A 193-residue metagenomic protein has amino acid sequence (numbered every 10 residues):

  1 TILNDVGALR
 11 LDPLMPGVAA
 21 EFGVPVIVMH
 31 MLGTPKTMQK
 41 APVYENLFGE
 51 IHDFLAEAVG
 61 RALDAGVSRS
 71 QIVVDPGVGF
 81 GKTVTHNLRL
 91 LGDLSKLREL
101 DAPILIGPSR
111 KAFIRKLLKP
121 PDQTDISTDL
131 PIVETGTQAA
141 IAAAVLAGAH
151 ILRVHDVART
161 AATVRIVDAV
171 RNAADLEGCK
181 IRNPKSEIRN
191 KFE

Functional and structural regions predicted by a protein language model:
I2-D64, F80-G178: Active-site-adjacent loop and "lid" segments of alpha/beta metabolic enzymes
R69-Q71: Short acidic capping loops at alpha-helix termini that bridge into adjacent secondary structure
E177-E193: Short, basic, low-complexity termini and linkers enriched in Ser/Thr/Gly/Pro that act as targeting/leader peptides
